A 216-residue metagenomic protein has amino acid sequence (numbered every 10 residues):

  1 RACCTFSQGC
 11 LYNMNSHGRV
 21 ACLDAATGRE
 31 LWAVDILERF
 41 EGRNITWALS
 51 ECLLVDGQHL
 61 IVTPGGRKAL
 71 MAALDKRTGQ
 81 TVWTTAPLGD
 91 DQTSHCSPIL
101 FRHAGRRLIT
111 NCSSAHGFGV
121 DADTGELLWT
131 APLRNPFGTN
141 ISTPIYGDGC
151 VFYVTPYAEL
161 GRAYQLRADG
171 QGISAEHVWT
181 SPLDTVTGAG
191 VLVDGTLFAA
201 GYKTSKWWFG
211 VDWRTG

Functional and structural regions predicted by a protein language model:
R1-I36: Hydrophobic alpha-helical hairpins/lids featuring a short glycine-rich hinge
R1-T5, A33-V55, R67-K68, T84-R106 (+5 more regions): Extracytoplasmic beta-rich repeat domains
Q8-G9, H17, T27, G57 (+7 more regions): Residue-level signal for tight coil/turn positions that link beta-strands
A21, A72, F118-G119, R162 (+1 more regions): WD40 beta-propeller blade core
D24-T27, D35, D75-T78, D121-G125 (+2 more regions): Short loop/turn segments that connect beta-strands within beta-propeller blades
Y164-F198, Y202-S205, F209-T215: Eukaryotic tandem repeat interaction scaffolds
